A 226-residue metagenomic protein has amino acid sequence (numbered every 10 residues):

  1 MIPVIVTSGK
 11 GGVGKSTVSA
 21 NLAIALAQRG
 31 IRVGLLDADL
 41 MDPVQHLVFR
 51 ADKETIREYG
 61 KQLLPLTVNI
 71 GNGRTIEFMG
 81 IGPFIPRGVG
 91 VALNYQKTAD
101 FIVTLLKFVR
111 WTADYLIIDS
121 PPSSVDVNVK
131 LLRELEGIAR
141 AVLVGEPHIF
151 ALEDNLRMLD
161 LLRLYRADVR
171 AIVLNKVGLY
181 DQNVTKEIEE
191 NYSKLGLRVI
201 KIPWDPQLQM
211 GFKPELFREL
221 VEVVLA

Functional and structural regions predicted by a protein language model:
I2-L40: Walker A/P-loop phosphate-binding motif and the immediately C-terminal alpha-helix
R32-I81: Phosphate-binding loop that captures ATP/GTP phosphates
D39-M41, K176-G178, D205: Residues in the short beta-alpha loop(s) of Rossmann-like NAD(P)-binding domains
R50-T55, L161-L162, K186-N191, L216-R218: Short, hinge-like loop/turn segments at secondary-structure boundaries
G82-K97, F101-K130: Switch II (G3) loop of P-loop NTPases
F108, Y115, S120-K201: Conserved catalytic-core segment of NTP-binding enzymes
I200-Q209: Short, glycine-rich, amphipathic interfacial segments at transmembrane boundaries or analogous
Q209-A226: NTP-binding/hydrolysis catalytic cores, primarily Walker-type P-loop NTPases
